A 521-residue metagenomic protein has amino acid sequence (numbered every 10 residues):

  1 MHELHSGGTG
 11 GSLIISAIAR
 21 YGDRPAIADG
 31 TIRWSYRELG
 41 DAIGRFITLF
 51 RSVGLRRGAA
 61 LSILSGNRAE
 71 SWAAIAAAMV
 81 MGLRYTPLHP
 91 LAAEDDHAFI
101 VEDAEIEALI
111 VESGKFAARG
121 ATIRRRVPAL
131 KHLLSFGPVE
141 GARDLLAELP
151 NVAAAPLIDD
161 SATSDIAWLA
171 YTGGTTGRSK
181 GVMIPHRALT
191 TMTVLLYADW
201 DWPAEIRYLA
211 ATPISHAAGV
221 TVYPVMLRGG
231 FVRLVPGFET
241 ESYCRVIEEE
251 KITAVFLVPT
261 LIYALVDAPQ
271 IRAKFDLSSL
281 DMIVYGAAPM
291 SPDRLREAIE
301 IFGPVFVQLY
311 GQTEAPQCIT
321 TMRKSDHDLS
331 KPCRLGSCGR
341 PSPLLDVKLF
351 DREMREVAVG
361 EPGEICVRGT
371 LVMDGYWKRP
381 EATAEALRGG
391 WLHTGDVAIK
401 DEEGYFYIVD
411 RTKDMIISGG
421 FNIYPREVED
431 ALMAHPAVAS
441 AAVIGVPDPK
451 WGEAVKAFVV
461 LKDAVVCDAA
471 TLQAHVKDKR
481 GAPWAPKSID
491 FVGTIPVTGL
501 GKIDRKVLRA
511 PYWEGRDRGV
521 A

Functional and structural regions predicted by a protein language model:
H2-G10, I15, D23-R68, W72-A76 (+2 more regions): Conserved AMP-binding/adenylate-forming core of the ANL superfamily
S6-G8, G22-D23, S135, E140 (+4 more regions): Conserved pre-ATP/AMP-binding loop-to-beta segment of ANL
L13-I15, S52-V53, V80-E148, D463-V465: Structural core segment of the AMP-binding/adenylate-forming
S35-R37, A167-T191: Conserved AMP-binding A3 loop
G40-T48, V182-P203, A211, S215 (+1 more regions): Conserved structural elements of the adenylate-forming
S71, A92, L109-V111, I247 (+8 more regions): AMP-binding/adenylate-forming catalytic core of the ANL superfamily
T190-R207, S215-A254, A268-P269: Conserved AMP-binding/adenylation subdomain of ANL enzymes
L227, I252-L257, Q270-C333, D346: Gly/Ser/Thr-rich phosphate-binding loop
